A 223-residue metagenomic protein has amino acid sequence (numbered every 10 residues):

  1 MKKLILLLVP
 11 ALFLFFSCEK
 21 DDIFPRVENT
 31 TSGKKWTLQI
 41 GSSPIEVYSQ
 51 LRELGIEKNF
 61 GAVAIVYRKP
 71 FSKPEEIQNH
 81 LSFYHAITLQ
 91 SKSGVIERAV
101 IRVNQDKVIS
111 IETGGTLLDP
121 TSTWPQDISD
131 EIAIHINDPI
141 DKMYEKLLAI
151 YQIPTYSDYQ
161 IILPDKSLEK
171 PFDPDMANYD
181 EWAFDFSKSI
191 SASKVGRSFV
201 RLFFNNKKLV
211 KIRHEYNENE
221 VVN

Functional and structural regions predicted by a protein language model:
K2-L8: Sec-dependent signal peptide recognition, specifically the positively charged N-region followed immediately by
L14-S17: C-terminal motif of bacterial Sec signal peptides marking the signal peptidase cleavage site
E19-P25: Bacterial lipoprotein signal-peptidase II cleavage site
R26-E46: Post-signal peptide N-terminal segment of mature Sec-exported envelope proteins
S32-T37, D127-A133, S189: Short, recurring structural edge motifs at helix starts
G41, W124-K146, I153: Secreted/surface-exposed cysteine- and glycine-rich disulfide frameworks
E46-T116, D138-N206, H214-V222: A cross-family detector of function-defining hotspots
